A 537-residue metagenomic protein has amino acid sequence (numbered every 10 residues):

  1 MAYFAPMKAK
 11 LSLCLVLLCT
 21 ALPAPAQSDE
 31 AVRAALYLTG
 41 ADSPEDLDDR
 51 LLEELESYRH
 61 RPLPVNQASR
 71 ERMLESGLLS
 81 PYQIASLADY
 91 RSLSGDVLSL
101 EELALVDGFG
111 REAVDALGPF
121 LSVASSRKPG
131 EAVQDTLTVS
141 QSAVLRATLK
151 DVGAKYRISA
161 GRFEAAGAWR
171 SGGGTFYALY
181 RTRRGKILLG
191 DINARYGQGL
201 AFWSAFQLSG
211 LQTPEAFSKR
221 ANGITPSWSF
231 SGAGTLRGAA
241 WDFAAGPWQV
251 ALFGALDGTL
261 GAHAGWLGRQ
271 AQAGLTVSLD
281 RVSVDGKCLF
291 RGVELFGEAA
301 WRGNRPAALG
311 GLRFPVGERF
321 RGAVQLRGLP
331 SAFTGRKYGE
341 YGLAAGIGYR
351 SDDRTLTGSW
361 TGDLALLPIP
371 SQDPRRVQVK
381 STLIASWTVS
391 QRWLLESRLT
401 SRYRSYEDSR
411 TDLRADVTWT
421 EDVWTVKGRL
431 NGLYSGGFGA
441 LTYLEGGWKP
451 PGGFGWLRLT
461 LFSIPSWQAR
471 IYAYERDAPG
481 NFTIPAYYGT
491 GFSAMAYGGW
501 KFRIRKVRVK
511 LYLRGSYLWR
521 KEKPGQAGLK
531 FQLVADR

Functional and structural regions predicted by a protein language model:
K8-C14: Sec-dependent signal peptide recognition, specifically the positively charged N-region followed immediately by
C19-P23: N-terminal signal peptide c-region/cleavage motif recognized by signal peptidases
A26-Y177, D191, R195: Compositionally biased linear targeting/interaction segments
R146-V152, A165-G174, L179-R181, G185-A194 (+7 more regions): Beta-stranded membrane pore/translocator domains
G174-I224, W228-V250, A323-S331, L441 (+1 more regions): Outer membrane beta-barrel
A233-R237, V250-A273, V277: Hydrophobic, small-residue-rich alpha-helical packing segments that form membrane-like cores
L279-V282, K287-R537: Exposed, low-structure sequence patches enriched in small/polar residues
